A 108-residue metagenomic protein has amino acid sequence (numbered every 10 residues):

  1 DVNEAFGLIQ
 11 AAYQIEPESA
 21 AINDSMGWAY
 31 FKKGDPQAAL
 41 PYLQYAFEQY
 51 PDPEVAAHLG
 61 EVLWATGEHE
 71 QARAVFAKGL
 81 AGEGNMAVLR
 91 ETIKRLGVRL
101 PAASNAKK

Functional and structural regions predicted by a protein language model:
D1-A11, K33-Y45, G67-V75: Structural signature of tandem alpha-helical TPR/SEL1-like repeats, specifically the intra-repeat loop/turn
Y13, A46-F47, A87: Short coil/turn linkers that connect adjacent helices within long alpha-helical scaffolds, especially alpha-solenoid
I15, E48-Y50, G82: Structural marker of alpha-solenoid helical repeat scaffolds
S19, D52-P53, M86: Residue-level recognition of tetratricopeptide repeat
I22, V55-A56, L89: TPR alpha-solenoid repeat register
K32, A65-T66, R95-A102: Register position in tetratricopeptide repeats
A102-K108: Intrinsically disordered, low-complexity, charge-biased linker/tail regions
